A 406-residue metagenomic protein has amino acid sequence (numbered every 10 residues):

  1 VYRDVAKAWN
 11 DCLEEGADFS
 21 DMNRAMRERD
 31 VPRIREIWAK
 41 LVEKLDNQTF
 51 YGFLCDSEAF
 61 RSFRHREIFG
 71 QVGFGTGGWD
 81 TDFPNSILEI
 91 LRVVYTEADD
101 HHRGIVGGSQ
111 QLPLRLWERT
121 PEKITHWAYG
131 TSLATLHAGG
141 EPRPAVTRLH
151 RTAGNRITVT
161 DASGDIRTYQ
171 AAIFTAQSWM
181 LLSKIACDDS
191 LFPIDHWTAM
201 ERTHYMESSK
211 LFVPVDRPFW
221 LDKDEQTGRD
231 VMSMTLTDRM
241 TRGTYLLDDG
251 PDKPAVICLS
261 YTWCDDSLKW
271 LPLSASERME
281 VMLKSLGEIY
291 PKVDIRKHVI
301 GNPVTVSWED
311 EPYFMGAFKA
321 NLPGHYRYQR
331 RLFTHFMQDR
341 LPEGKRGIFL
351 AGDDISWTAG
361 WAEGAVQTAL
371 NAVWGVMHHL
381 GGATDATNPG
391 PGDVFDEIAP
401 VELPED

Functional and structural regions predicted by a protein language model:
V1-E15: Dinucleotide-binding Rossmann-like beta1-alpha1 core, especially the glycine-rich loop that anchors the ADP
E14-A145, T152-G154, S178-M180, K184-I185: Active-site/ligand-binding neighborhood in enzyme catalytic cores
K44-G52, G77-T81, V106-E118, A171 (+4 more regions): A structural signal for well-ordered alpha-helical segments within the folded catalytic domains of diverse enzymes
P144-T147, S163-G164: Conserved SAM/SAH-binding loop
R156, E207, P214, L221-D406: Conserved flavin/dinucleotide-binding core of flavoenzymes
A162-A171: Core beta-strand elements of the Rossmann-like FAD/NAD(P) dinucleotide-binding domain in flavoenzyme oxidoreductases
A171-D195: Flavin (primarily FAD) binding-site architecture
H196-F212, D216: E2/UBC-UEV (E2-variant) core
